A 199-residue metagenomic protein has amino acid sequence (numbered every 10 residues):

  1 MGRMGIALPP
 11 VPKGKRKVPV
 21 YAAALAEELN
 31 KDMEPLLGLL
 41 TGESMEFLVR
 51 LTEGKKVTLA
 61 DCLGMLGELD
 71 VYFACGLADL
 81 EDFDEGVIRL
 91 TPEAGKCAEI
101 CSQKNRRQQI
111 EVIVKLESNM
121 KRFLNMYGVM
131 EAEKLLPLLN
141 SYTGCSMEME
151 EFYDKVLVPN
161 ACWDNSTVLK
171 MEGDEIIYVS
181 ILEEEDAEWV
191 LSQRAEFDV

Functional and structural regions predicted by a protein language model:
G2-T91, A98: Basic helix-extension-helix modules of the SAP/HeH family
V18-A22, L136, M149-L157: Short, well-structured alpha-helical segments
L29-M33, N105-M130: Positively charged, polyanion-binding regions of nucleic-acid-associated proteins
L39, D82-R107, E111, D154-D198: Charged low-complexity interaction tracts in eukaryotic proteins
F47-V49, S118-L124, P137-S141, V190-V199: Core catalytic DNA strand-manipulation module of type IA topoisomerases
G54-T58, N125-E133: Short capping segments at the starts of secondary-structure elements
L59-L63, K134-L139: A short acidic, leucine-rich amphipathic alpha-helix
G67-D79, Y142-G173: Charge-enriched amphipathic alpha-helical scaffolds
